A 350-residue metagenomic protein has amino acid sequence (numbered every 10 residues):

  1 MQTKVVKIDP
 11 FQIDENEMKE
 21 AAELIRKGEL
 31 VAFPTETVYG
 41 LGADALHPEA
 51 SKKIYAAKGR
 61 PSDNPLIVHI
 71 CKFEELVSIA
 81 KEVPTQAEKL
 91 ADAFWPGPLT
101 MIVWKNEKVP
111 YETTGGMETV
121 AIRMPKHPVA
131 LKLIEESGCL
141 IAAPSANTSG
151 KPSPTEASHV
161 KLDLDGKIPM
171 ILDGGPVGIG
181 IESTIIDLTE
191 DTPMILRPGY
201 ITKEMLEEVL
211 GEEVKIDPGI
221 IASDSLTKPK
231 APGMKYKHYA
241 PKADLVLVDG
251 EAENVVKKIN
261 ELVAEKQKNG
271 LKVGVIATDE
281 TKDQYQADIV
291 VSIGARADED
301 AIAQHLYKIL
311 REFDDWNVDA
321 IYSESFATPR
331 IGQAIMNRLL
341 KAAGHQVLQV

Functional and structural regions predicted by a protein language model:
M1-V350: Active-site-adjacent structural elements in enzyme catalytic cores
